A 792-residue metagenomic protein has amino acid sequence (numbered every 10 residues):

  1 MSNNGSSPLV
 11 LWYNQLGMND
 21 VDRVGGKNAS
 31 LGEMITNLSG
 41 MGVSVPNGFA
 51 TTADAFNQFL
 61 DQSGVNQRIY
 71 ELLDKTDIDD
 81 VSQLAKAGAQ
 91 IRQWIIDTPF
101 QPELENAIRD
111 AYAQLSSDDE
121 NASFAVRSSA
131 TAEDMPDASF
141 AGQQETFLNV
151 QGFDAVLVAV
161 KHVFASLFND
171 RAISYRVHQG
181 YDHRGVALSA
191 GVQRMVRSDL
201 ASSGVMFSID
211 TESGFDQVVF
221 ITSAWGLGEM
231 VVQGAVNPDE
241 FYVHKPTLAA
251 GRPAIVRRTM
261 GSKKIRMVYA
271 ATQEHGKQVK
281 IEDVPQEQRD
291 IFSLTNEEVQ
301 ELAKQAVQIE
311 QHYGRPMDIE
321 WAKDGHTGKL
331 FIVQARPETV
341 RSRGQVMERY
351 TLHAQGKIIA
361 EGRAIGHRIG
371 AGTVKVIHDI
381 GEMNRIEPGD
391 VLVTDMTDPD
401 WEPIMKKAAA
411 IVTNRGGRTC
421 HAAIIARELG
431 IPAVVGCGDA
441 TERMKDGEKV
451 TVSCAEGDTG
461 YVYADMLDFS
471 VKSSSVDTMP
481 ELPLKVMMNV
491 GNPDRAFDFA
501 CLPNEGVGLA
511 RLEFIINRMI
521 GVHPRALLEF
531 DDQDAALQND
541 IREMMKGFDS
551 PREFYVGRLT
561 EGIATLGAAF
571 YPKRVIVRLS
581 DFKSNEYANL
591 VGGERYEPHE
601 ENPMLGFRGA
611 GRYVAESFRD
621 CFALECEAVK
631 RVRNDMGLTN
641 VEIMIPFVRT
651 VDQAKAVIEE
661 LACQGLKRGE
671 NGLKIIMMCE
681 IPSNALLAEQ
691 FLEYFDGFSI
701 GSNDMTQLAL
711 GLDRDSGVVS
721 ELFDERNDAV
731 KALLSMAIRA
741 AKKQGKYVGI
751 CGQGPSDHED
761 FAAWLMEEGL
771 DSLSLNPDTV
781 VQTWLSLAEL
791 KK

Functional and structural regions predicted by a protein language model:
M1-G191, L200, Q286-E297, L302-Q305 (+12 more regions): N-terminal beta-alpha lobe that positions the nucleotide/phosphoryl donor in ATP/NTP-coupled carboxylate activation
N66, E338-R343, M347, A360-A364 (+3 more regions): Acidic, glycine-rich flexible loop/linker segments
Y112, E120-A125, A130-F140, Q144-L148 (+4 more regions): Conserved alpha/beta-domain cores
A138, L148-N149, A159-V160, S202-T211 (+7 more regions): Beta-strand scaffold of nucleotide-dependent catalytic cores
G142, G314-T339: Conserved metal-phosphate-binding beta-hairpin within the catalytic cores of diverse ATP-dependent phosphoryl-transfer
G214, V450, D704: Small/polar (Gly/Ser/Thr/Ala-rich) solvent-exposed segments that form structured loops/beta-strands/short helices used
V218-D318, K323-D324, R363-G370, P388 (+7 more regions): Conserved catalytic alpha/beta cores of large enzymes that bind or transform nucleotide phosphates and polynucleotides
